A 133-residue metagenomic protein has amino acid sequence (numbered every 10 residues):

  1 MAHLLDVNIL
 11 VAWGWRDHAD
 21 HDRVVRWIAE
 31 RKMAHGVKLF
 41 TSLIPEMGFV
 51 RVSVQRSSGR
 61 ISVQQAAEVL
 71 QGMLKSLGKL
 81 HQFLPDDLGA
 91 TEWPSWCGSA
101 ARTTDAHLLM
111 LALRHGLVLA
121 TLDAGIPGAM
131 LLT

Functional and structural regions predicted by a protein language model:
M1-T41, R56-E68: Short, well-structured N-terminal submotif of metal-dependent ribonuclease cores
L10, G125-I126: Catalytic metal-binding/acid-base residues of hydrolase active sites
E30-R31, M73, L111: Hydrophobic helix-cap positions at the C-terminus of alpha-helices in RecA-like/P-loop ATPase nucleotide-binding cores
T41-E46, T104: Short, conserved alpha-helical segments within structured domains
S76-A124: Active-site neighborhoods of divalent-metal-dependent phosphate/nucleic-acid chemistry enzymes
G128-T133: Active-site regions of enzymes building and remodeling cell-envelope glycoconjugates
